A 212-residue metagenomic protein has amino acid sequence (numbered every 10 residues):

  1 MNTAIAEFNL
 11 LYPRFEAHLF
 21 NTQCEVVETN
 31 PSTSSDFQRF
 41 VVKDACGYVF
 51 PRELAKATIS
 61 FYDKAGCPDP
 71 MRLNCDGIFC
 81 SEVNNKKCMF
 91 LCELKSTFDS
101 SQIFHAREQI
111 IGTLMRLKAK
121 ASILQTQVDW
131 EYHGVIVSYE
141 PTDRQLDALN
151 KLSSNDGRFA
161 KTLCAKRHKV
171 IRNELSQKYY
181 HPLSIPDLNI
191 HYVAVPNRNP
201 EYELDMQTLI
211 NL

Functional and structural regions predicted by a protein language model:
M1-P70, V137-L212: C-terminal tail/extension regions appended to the core domain(s) of diverse proteins
R72-C75: Short, surface-exposed coil-to-beta transition loops
G77-F79, C88-S96, T113: Conserved catalytic cores of phosphodiester-cleaving nucleases, focusing on short active-site segments
S81-N85, Y139-P141: Short, flexible beta-strand-to-coil junctions
K86-M89, S100-S101, A119-T126: Short, solvent-exposed secondary-structure capping/transition elements
L94-D99, Y139: An acidic- and aromatic-residue-enriched active-site/binding cleft used to recognize and process polar
T97-L117: Mg2+/Mn2+-dependent nuclease catalytic core
L117-L149: Nucleic-acid nuclease catalytic cores
